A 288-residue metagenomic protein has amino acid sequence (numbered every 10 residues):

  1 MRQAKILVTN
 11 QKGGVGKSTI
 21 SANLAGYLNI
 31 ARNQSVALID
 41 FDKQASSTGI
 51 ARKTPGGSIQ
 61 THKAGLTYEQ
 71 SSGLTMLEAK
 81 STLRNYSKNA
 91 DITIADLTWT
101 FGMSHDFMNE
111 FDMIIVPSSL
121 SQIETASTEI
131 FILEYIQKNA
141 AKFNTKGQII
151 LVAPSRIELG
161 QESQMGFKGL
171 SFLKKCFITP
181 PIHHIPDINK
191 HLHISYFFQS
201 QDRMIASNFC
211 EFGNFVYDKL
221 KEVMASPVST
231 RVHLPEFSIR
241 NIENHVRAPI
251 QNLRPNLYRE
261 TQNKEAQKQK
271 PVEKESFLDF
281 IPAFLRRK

Functional and structural regions predicted by a protein language model:
M1-T9: Extreme N-terminal, non-catalytic leader segments that precede Walker-type/kinase nucleotide-binding cores
T9-V15, L24, I30-I94, W99-F101: P-loop/Walker-type NTP enzyme "switch/lid" segment
I20: Hydrophobic positions on the alpha1 helix immediately C-terminal to the Walker A/P-loop
S104-Q122: Inter-motif core of Ras-like GTPase G domains
T128-N144: Conserved C-terminal guanine-recognition region of P-loop GTPase G domains, centered on the G4
R156-Q201, F209: Beta-strand-loop-alpha "switch" segments that mediate conformational coupling across diverse proteins
R203-T261, F277: C-terminal and late-domain segments of enzyme folds
P255-K288: Long, low-complexity, intrinsically disordered segments
